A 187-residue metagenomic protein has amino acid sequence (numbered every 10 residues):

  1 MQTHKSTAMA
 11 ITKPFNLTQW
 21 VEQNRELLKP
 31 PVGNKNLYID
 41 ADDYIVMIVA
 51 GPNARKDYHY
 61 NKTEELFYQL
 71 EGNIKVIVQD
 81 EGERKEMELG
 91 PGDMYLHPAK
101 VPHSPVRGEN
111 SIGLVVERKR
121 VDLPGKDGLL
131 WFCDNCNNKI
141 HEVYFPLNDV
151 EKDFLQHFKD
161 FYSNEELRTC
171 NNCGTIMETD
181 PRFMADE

Functional and structural regions predicted by a protein language model:
Q2-A50, R55-D57, D153, H157-E187: A short, N-terminal "cap"/entry segment at the start of jelly-roll beta-barrel domains of the cupin/DSBH fold
V46, D57-Y60, E64-Q69, E86-M87 (+2 more regions): His/acidic/aromatic-lined binding-pocket segments of jelly-roll/cupin-type domains and related regulatory beta-sandwich
V49, E88-E109, E117-R118: Conserved metal-binding segment of the jelly-roll/cupin
V49-A50, Y60-Q79, G113-R118: Short, conserved beta-strand element in jelly-roll/cupin
D80-R84: Short alpha-helix capping/helix-loop boundary micro-motifs
K119-L129, H157-E165: Short, flexible, mixed-charge glycine/proline-rich loop motifs that serve as phosphate/nucleic-acid-contacting
W131-C136, C170-C173: Short cysteine-rich clusters marking metal-coordination/redox-active sites
I140-L147, E178-M184: Short Cys/His-rich "knuckle" micro-motifs
